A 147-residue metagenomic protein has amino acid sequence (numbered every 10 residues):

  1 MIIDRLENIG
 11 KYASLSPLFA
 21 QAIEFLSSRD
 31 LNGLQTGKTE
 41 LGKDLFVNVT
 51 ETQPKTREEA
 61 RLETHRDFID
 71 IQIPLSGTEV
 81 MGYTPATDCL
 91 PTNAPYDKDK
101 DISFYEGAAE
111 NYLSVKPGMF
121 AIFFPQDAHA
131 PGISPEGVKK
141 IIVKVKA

Functional and structural regions predicted by a protein language model:
M1-T36, E40-D44, P117: Surface/interface-facing alpha-helical segments and adjacent flexible terminal/loop regions used for partner/assembly
T36-T56, D67-L75: A short glycine-rich, His/Asp/Glu-containing loop-to-beta-strand
G42, E59-I69, D88-T92, A108-A109: A short beta-loop-beta micro-motif enriched in histidine and acidic residues
T50-H65, D97-A109, P125-D127: Short acidic (Asp/Glu) patches
D67-I69, I73-Y83, T87-C89, Y96-I102: Glycine- and acidic-residue-biased ligand/ion/polar-headgroup-sensing regions
L113-A128: Conserved metal-binding segment of the jelly-roll/cupin
F120-I122, E136-A147: A short hydrophobic beta-strand segment most commonly corresponding to one strand of the jelly-roll/cupin
